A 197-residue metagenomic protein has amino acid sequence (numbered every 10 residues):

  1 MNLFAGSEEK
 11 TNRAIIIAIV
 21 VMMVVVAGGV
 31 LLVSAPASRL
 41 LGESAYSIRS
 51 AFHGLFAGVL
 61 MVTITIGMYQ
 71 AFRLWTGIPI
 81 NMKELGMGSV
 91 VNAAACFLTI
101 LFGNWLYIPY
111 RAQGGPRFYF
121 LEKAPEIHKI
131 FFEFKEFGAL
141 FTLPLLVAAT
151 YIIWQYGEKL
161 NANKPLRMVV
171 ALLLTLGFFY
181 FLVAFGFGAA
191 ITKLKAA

Functional and structural regions predicted by a protein language model:
N2-A197: Polytopic transmembrane helical bundles with strong interfacial aromatic enrichment
